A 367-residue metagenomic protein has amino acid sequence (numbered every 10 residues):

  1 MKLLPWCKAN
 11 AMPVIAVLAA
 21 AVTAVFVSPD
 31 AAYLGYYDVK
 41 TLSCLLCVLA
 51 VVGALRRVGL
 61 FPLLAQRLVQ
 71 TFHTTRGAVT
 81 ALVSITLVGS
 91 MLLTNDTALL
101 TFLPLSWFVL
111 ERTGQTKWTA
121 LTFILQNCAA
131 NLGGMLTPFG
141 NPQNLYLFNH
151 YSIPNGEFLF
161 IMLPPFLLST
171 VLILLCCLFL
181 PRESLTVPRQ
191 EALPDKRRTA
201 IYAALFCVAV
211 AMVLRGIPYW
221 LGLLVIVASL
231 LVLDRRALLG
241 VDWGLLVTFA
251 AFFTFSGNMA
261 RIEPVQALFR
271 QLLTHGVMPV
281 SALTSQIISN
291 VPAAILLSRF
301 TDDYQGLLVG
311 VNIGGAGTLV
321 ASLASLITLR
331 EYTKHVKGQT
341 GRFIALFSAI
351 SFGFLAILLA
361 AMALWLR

Functional and structural regions predicted by a protein language model:
K2, Q66, F179-A203, R235-L239: Flexible interhelical linker loops that connect adjacent transmembrane helices in multi-pass membrane transporters
K2-A32, L42-G59, L178-R182, V208-R236 (+3 more regions): Structural signal for alpha-helical transmembrane segments and their membrane-water exit/capping regions in multi-pass
Y36, V58, P62-R67, L205-D302: Transmembrane helical segments that form the transport core of multi-pass membrane transport proteins
V39-T41, Q70-V83, R112-F123, R197-A200 (+2 more regions): Membrane-interfacial loop-to-helix junctions in multi-pass transporters
L82-S84, V88-L132, I295-V309, K337-Q339 (+1 more regions): Hydrophobic transmembrane alpha-helices that form the pore/transport pathway of multi-pass ion and small-solute
S90-L100, A120-Y151, S289-A294, L307-T333: Alpha-helical transmembrane segments and, especially, the helix-loop junctions at the ends of these helices
G114-R182, P188-E191, L329-L358: Membrane-core helix-loop-helix motifs of multi-pass transport proteins
L159-T170, L174, P279-R367: C-terminal transmembrane helix pair
